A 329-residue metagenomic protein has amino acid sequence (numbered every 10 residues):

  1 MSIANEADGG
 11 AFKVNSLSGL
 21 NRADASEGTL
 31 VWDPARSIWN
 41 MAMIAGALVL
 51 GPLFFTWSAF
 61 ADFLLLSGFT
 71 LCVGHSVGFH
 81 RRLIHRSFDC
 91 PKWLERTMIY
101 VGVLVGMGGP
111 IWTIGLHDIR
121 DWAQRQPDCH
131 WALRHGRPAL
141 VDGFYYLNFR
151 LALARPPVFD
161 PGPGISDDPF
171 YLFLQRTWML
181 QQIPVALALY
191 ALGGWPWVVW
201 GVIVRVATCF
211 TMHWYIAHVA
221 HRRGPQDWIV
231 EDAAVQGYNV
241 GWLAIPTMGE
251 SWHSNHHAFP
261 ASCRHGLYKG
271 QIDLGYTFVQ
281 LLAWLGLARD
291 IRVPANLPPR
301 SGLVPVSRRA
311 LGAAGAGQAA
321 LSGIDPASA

Functional and structural regions predicted by a protein language model:
M1-W214, S262-A329: Non-catalytic, topology-defining segments of multipass membrane proteins
G136, G224, G249-S251, G286: Glycine-centered flexibility motif
G162-P169, Q226-W252, H257-F259: Active-site-proximal inter-transmembrane loops
V219-P225: Membrane-interfacial segments at transmembrane helix termini in multi-pass membrane proteins
R223, F259-R264: Interfacial helix-loop-helix junctions of multi-pass membrane proteins
